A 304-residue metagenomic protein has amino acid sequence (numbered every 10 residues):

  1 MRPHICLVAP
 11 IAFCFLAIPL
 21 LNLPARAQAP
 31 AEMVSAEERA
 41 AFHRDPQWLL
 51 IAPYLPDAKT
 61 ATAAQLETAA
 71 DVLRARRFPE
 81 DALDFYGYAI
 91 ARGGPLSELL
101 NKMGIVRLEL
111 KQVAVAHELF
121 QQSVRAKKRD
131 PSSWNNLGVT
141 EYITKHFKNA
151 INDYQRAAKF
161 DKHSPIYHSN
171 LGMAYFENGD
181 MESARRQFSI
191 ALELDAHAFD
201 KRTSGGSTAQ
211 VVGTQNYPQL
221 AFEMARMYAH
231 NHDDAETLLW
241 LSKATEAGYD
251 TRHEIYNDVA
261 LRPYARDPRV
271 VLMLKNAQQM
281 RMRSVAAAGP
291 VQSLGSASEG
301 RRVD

Functional and structural regions predicted by a protein language model:
S35-P46, L55-R92, L96-E98, K102-Q112: Alpha-helical segment of the N-proximal tetratricopeptide repeat
T68, K102, N136, N170 (+3 more regions): Canonical tetratricopeptide repeat
